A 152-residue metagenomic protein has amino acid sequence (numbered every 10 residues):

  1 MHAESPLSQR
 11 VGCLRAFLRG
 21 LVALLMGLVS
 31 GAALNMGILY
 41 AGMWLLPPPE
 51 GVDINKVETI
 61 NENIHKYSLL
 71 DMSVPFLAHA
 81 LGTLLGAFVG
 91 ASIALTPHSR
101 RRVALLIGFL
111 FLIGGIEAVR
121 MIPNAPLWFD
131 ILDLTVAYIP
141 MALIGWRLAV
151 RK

Functional and structural regions predicted by a protein language model:
H2-K152: Juxtamembrane/disordered regions of integral membrane proteins
